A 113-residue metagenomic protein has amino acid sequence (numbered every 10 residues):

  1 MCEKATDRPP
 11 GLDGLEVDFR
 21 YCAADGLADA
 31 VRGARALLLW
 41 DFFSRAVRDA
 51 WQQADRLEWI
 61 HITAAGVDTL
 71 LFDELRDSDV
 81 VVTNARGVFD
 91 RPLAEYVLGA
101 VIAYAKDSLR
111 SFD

Functional and structural regions predicted by a protein language model:
M1-V81: An N-terminal-biased, well-structured beta-alpha scaffold segment characteristic of Rossmann-like dinucleotide-binding
D79-D113: Phosphate-binding beta-alpha-beta segment of Rossmann-like dinucleotide-binding domains, i.e., the NAD(P)
